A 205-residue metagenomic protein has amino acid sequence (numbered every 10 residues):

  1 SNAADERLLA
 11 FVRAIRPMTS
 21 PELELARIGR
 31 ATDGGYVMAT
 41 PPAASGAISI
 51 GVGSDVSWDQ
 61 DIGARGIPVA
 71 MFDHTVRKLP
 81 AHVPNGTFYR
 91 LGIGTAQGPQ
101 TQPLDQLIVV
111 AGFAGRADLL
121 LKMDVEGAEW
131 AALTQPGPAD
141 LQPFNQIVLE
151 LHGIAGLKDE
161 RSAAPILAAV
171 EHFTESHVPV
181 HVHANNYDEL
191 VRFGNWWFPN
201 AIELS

Functional and structural regions predicted by a protein language model:
S1-S205: Phosphate/nucleotide-binding beta-alpha loop and adjacent structural elements of enzyme active sites
